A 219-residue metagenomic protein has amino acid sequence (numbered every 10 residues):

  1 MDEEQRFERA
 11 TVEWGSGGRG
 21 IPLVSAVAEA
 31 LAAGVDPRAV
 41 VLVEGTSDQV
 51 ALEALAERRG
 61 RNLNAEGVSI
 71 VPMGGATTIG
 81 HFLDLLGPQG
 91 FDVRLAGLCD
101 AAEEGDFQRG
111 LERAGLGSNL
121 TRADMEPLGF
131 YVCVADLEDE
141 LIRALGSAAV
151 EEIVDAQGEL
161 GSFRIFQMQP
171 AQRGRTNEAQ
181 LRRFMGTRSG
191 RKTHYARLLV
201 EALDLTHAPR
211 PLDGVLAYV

Functional and structural regions predicted by a protein language model:
M1-V219: Acidic, divalent-metal-binding catalytic cores of TOPRIM and closely related two-metal-ion phosphodiester/pyrophosphate
